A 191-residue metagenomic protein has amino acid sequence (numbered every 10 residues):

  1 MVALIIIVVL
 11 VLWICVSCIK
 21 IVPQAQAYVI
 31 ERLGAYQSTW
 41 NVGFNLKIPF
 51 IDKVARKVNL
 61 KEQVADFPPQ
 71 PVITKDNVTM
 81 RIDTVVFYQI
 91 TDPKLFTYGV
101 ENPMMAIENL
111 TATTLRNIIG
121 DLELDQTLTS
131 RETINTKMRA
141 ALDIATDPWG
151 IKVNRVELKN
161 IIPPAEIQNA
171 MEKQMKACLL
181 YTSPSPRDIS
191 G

Functional and structural regions predicted by a protein language model:
M1-I19: Single-pass alpha-helical transmembrane signal-anchor segments
I14-I30: Aromatic-capped interface at the extracytoplasmic side of an N-terminal signal-anchor transmembrane helix
V22, I30-A35, N45, I51-E166: Amphipathic, interface-forming alpha-helical segments with heptad-repeat character
V86, K137, A177-S183: Short, well-ordered alpha-helical segments
I167-L179: Short, low-complexity, polybasic intrinsically disordered segments
Y181-G191: Single conserved hydrophobic/aromatic residue that forms the stacking wall/gate of nucleotide- or nucleobase-binding
